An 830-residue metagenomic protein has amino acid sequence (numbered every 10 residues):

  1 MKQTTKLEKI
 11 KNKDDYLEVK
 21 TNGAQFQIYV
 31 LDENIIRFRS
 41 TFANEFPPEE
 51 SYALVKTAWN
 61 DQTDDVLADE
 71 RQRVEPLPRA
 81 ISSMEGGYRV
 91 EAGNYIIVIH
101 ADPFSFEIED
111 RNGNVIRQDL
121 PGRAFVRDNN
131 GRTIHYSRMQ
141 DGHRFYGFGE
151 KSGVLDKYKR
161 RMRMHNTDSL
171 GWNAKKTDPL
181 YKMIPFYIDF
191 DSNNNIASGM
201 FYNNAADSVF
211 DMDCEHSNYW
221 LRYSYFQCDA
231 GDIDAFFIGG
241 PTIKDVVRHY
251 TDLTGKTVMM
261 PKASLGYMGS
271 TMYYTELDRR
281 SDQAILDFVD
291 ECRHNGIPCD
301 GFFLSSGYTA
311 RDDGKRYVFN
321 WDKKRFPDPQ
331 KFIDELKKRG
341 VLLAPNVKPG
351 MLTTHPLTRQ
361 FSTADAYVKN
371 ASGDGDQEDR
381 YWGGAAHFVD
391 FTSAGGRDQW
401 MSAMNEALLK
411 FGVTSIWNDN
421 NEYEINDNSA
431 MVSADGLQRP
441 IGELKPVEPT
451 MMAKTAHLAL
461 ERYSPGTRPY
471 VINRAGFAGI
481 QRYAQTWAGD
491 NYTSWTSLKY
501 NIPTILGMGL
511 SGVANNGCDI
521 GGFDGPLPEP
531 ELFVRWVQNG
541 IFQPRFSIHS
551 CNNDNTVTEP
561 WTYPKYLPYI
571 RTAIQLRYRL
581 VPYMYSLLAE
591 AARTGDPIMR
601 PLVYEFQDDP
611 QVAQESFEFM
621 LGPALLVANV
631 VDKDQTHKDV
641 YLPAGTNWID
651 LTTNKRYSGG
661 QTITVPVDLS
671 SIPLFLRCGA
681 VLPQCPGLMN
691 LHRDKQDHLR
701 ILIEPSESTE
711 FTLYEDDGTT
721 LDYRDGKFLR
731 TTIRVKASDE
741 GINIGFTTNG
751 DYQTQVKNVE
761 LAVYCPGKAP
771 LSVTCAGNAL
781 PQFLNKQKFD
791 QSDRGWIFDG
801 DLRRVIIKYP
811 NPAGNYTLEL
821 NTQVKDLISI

Functional and structural regions predicted by a protein language model:
M1-T257, P261-S264, M268-M272, R279-D290 (+9 more regions): N-terminal accessory segment at the very beginning of proteins
N114-S671, R677: Catalytic-domain carbohydrate-binding cleft regions of carbohydrate-active enzymes
